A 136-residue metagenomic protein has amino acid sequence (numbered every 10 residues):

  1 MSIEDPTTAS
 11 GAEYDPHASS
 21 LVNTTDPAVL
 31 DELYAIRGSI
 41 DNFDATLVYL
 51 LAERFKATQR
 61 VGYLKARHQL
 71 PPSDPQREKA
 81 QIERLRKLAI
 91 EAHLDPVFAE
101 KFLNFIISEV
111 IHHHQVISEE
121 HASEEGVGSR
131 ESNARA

Functional and structural regions predicted by a protein language model:
S2-A136: Domain-level signature for soluble enzymes in the chorismate/prephenate branch of the shikimate pathway
